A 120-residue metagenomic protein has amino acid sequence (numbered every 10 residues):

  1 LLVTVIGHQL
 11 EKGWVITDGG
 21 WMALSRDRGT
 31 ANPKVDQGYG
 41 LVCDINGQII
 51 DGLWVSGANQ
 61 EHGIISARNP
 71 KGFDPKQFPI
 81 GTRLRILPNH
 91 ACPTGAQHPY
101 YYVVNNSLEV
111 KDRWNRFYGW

Functional and structural regions predicted by a protein language model:
L1-W120: Active-site anion/phosphate-binding pocket segments in diverse small-molecule metabolic enzymes
